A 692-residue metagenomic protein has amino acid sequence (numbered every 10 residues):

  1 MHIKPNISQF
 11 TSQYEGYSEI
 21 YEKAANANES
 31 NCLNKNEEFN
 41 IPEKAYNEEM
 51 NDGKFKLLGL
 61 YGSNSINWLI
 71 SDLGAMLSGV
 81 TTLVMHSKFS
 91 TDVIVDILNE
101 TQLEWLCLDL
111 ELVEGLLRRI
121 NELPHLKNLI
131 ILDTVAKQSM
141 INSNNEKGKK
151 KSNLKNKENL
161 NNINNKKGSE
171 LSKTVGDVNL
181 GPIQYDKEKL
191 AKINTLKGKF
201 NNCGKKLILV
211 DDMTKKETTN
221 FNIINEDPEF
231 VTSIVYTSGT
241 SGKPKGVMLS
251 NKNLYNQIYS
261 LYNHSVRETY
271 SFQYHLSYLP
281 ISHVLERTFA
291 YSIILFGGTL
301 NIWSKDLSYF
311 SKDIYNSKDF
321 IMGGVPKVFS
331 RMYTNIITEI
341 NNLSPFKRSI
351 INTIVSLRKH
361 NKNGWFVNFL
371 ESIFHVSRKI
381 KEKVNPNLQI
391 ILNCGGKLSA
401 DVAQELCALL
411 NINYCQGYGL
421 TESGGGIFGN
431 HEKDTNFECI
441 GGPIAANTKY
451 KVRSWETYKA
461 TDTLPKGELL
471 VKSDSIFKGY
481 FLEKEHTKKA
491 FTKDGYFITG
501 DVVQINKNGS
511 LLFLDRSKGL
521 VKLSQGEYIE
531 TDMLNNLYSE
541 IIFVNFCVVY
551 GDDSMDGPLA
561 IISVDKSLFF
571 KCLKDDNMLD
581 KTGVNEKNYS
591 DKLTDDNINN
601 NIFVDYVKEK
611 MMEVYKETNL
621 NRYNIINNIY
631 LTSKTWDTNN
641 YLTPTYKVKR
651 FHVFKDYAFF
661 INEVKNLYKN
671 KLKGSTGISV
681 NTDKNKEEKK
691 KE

Functional and structural regions predicted by a protein language model:
H2-F89, Y278: Conserved AMP-binding/adenylate-forming
N36, L77-D212: Structural core segment of the AMP-binding/adenylate-forming
N153, K173-G176, N201-Y236, K243 (+1 more regions): Conserved pre-ATP/AMP-binding loop-to-beta segment of ANL
D177-L180, K205-L209, F320-G323, Y333-T435 (+1 more regions): Gly/Ser/Thr-rich phosphate-binding loop
T232-I258: Conserved AMP-binding A3 loop
Y255-Y274, I281-K379, L409: Conserved AMP-binding/adenylation subdomain of ANL enzymes
W303, E382, P386-C394, L398-E468 (+2 more regions): Conserved ATP-binding loop and adjacent catalytic segment of the adenylate-forming AMP-binding
K459, E468-L523: Conserved ATP-binding/catalytic segment of the ANL
